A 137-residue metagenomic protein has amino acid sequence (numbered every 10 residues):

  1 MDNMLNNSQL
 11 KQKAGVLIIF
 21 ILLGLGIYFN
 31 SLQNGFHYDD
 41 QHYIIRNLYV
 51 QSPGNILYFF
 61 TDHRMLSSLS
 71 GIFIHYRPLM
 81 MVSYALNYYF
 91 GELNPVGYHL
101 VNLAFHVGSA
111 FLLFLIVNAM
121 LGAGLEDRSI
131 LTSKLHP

Functional and structural regions predicted by a protein language model:
M1-P137: Polytopic membrane enzymes that build or remodel cell-surface glycoconjugates and lipids
